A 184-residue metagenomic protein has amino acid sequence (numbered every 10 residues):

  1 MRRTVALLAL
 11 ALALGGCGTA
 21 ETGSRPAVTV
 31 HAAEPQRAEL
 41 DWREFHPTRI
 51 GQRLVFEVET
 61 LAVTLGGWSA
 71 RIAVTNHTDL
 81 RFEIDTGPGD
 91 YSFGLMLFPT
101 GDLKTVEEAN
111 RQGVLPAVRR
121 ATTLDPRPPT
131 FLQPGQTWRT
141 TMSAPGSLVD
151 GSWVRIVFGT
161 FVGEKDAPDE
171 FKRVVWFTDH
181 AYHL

Functional and structural regions predicted by a protein language model:
M1-T4: Positively charged n-region of N-terminal signal peptides that target proteins for export
A13-G16: C-terminal motif of bacterial Sec signal peptides marking the signal peptidase cleavage site
G18-E21: Bacterial signal peptide processing site
P26-L65, D79: Low-complexity, acidic Ser/Thr/Pro/Gly-rich terminal tails and inter-domain linkers that flank the onset of structured
E39-H46, R127-L184: Surface-exposed edge beta-strand/loop patches
W68-N76: Short, well-ordered beta-strand segments enriched in hydrophobic/aromatic residues
H77-L80, L148: Short, acidic/polar linear motifs in exposed loop/turn regions
D79-P134: The feature marks short-to-medium sequence segments in extracytoplasmic or secretory-pathway proteins
